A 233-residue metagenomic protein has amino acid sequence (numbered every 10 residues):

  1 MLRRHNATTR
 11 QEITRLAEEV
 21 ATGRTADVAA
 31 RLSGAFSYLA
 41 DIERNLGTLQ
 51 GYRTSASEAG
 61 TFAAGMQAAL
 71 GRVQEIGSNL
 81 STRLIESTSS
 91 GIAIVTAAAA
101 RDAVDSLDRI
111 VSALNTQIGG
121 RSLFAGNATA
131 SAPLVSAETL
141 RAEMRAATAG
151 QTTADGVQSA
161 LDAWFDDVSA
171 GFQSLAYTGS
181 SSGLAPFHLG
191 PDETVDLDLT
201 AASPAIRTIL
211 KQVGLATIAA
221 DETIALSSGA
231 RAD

Functional and structural regions predicted by a protein language model:
M1-P133, A225: Amphipathic alpha-helical polymerization modules
I13, A17-V20, R24, D108 (+1 more regions): Polar, low-complexity export/assembly segments characteristic of proteins that are secreted or assemble on the cell
